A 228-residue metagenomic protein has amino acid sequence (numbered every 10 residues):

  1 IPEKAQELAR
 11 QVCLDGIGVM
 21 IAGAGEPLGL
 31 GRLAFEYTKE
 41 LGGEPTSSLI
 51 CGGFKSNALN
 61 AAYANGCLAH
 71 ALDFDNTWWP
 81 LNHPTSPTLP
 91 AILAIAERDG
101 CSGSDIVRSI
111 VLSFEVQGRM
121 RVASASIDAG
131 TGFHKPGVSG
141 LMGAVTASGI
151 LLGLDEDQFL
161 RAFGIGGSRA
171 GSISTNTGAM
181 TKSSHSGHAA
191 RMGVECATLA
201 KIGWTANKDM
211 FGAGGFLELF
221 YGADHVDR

Functional and structural regions predicted by a protein language model:
I1-R228: N-terminal core-entry segment
